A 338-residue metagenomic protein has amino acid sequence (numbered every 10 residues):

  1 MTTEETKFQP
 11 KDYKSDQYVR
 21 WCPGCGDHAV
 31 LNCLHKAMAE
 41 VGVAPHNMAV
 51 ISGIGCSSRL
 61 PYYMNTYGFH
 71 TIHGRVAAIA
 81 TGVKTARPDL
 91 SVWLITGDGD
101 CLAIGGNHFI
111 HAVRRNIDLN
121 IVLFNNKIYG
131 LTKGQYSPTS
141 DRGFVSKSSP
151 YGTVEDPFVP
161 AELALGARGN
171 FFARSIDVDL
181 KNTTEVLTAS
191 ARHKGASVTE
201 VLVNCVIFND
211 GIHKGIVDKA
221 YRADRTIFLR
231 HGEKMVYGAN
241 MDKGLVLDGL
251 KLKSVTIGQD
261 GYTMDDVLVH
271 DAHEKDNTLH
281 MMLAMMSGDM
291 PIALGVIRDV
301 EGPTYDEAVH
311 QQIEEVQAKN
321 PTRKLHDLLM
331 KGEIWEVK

Functional and structural regions predicted by a protein language model:
M1-K7, D16, I207-K338: Flexible, low-complexity linker and terminal segments
M1-S91, Q312-K338: Thiamine diphosphate
Q17, A44-M48, A86-V92, R114-N120 (+4 more regions): Short coil/turn connectors at secondary-structure junctions
I54-C56, N126-I128, D179, L202-I207 (+1 more regions): Glycine-rich beta-alpha junction loops
I54-G130, T184: Thiamine diphosphate
D89, S137-R192: Conserved thiamine diphosphate
G106-V113, L131-F144, L163: Active-site-proximal loop->helix
A173-F228: ATP/pyrophosphate-binding catalytic subdomain of soluble kinases
